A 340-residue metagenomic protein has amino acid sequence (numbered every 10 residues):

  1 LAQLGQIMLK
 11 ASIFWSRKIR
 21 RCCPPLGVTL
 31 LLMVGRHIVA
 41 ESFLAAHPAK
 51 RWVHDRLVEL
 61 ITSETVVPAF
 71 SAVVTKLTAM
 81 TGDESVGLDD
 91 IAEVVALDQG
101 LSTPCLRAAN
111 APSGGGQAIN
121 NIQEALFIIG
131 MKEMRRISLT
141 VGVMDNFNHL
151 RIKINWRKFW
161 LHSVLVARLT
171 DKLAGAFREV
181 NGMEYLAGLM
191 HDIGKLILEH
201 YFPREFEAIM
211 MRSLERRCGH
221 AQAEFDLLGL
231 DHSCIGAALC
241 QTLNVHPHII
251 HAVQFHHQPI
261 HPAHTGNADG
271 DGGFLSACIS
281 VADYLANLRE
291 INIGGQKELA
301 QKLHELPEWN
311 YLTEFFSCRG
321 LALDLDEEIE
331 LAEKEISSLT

Functional and structural regions predicted by a protein language model:
Q3: Detector for the Zn2+-coordinating histidines of canonical Cys2His2
C22-C23: Cysteine-centered motifs
L30-M210, L214, C218-Q301: Conserved alpha-helical "signature site" that marks functionally important helical segments or helix/loop junctions
V39-A45, K50, Y311-T340: Terminal targeting/low-complexity segments that flank the catalytic cores of oxidoreductases
Q301-Y311: A hydrophobic, small-residue-rich beta->alpha segment in the mid-to-C-terminal subdomain of diverse proteins
